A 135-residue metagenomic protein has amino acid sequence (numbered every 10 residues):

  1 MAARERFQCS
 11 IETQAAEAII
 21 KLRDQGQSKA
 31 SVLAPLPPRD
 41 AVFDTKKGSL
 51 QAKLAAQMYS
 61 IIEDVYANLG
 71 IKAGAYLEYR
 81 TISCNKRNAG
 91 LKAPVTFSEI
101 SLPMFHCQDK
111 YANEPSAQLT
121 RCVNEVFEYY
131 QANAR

Functional and structural regions predicted by a protein language model:
M1-Q25: Immediate post-signal-peptide N-terminus of mature secreted/exported proteins
E5-Q8, A15-A16, V32, Y76-R80 (+1 more regions): Stable alpha-helical elements in mature extracytoplasmic
G26-L36: Short, glycine/small-hydrophobic-rich surface segments
P35-R135: Compact alpha-helical subdomains of small soluble proteins
